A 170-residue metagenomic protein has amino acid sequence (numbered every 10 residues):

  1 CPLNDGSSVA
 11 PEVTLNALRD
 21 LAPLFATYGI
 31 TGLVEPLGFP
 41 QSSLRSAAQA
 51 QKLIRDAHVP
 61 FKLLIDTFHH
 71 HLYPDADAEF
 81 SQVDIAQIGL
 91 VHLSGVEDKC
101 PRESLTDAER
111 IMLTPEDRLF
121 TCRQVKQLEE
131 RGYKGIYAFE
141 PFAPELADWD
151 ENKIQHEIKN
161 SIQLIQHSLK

Functional and structural regions predicted by a protein language model:
C1-K62, H156-N160: Active-site acidic/histidine proton-transfer and metal-coordination neighborhood in alpha/beta enzyme cores
P23, L44-I65, H71-K170: Histidine-acidic metal/acid-base catalytic patches
